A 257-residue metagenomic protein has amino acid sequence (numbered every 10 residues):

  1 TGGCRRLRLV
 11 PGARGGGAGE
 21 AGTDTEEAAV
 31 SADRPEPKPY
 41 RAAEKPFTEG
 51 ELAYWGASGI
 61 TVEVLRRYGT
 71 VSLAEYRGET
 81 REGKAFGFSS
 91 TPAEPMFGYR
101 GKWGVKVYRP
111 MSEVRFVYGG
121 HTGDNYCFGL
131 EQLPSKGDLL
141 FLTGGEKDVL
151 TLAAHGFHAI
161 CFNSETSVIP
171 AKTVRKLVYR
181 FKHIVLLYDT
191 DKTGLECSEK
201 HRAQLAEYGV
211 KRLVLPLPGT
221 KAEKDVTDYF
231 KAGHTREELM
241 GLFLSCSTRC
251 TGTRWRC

Functional and structural regions predicted by a protein language model:
C4-W103, Y118-D138, L242-C257: TOPRIM metal-binding catalytic domain and adjacent DNA-binding surface shared by DnaG-type primases
W55, G144, L152, L186 (+1 more regions): Terminal peptide-recognition signature
Y76-K182, S198: Phosphate-handling DNA/RNA-contact segment within nucleic-acid enzymes
L140-L142, F181-T193, P216: Acidic beta-strand-to-loop metal/phosphate-binding motif
N163-V168, D189-T190, L217-G219: Short, acidic/turn-prone active-site loops that include or flank metal/cofactor- and phosphate-binding residues
V174, E196-Y208: Short, aromatic/basic amphipathic alpha-helical patches
K211-K221: A generic structural motif
T220-R256: Metal-dependent DNA phosphodiester-chemistry modules and their immediately adjacent helices/loops in DNA-processing
